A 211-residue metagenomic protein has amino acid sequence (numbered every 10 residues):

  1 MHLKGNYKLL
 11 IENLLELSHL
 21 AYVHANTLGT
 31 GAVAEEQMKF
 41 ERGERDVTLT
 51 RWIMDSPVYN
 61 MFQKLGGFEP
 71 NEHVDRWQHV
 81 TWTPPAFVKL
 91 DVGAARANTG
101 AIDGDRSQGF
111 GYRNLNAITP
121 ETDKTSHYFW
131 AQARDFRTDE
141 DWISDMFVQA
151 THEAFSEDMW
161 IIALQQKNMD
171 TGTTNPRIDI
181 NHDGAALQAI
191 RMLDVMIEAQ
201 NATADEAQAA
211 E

Functional and structural regions predicted by a protein language model:
M1-E211: C-terminal catalytic domain of Rieske-type non-heme iron oxygenases
